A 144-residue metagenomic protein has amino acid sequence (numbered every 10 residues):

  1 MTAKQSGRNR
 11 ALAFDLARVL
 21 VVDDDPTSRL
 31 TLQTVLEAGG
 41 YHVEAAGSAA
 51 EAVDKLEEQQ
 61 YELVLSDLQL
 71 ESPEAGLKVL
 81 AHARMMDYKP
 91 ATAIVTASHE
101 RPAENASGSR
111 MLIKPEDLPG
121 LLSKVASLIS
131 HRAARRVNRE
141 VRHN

Functional and structural regions predicted by a protein language model:
M1-R18, D117-N144: Non-catalytic signal-transmission and effector/linker regions of two-component phosphorelay proteins
D23-D24, K114: Acidic di-acidic motifs
P26-E44: Two-component/phosphorelay signaling modules centered on CheY-like receiver
A45-L63, D67, E71, S123: Acidic, metal-coordinating helix/loop segments flanking the phosphotransfer/catalytic sites of two-component signaling
D54, A75-K89: Short amphipathic alpha-helix used as the core "switch/output" element in two-component signaling
A93-T96: Hydrophobic/aromatic residues positioned on beta-strands within the core alpha/beta folds
S98-R101: Conserved phosphotransfer active-site motifs of two-component signaling proteins, especially the receiver
S109-I113: Conserved phosphoryl-transfer motifs of two-component systems
